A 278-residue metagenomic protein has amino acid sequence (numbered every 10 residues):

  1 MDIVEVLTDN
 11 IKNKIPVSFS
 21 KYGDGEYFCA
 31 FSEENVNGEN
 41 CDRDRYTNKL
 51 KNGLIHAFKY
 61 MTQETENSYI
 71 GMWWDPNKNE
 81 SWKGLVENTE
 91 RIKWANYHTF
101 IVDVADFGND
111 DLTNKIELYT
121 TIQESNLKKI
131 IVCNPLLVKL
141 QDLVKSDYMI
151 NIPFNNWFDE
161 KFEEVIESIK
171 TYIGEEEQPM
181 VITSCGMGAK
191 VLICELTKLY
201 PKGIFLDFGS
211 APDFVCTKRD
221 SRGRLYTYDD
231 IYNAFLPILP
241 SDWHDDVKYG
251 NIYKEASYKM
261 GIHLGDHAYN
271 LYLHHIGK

Functional and structural regions predicted by a protein language model:
M1-S146, G277: Electropositive, gly/pro-rich neighborhoods at or near active sites that engage anionic ligands
F19, M72, I150-P153, D207: Structural signal for conserved beta-strand scaffold positions within catalytic alpha/beta enzyme cores
K59, E167-K170, C194: Surface-exposed alpha-helical segments enriched in charged/polar residues
T65, I173-E176, Y200: A structural signal for short coil/turn segments at secondary-structure junctions
N77, N156, P212: Residue-level detector of flexible, active-site-proximal loop/helix-junction positions within diverse enzyme catalytic
V132-E176: Conserved nucleotide-cofactor-binding alpha/beta core module
S184, G188-K278: C-terminal functional extensions of proteins
